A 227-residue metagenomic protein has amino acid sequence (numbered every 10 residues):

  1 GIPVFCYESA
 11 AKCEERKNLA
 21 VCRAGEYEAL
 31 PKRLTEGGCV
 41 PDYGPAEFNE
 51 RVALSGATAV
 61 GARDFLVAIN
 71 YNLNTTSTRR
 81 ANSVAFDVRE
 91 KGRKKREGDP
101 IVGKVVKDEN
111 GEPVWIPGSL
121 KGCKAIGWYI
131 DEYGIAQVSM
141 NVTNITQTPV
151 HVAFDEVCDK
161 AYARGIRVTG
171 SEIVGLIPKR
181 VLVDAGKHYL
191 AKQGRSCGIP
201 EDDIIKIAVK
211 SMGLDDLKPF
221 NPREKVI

Functional and structural regions predicted by a protein language model:
G1-I227: Long, contiguous binding/interaction regions
